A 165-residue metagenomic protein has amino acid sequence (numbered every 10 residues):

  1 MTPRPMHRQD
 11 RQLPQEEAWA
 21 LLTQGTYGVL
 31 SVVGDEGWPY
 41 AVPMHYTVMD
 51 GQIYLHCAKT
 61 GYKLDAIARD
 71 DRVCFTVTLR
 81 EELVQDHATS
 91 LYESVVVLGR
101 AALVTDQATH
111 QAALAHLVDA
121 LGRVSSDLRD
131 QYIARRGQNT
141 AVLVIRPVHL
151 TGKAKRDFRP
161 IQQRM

Functional and structural regions predicted by a protein language model:
T2-D10, R80-M165: Charged, gly/pro-rich active-site loop segments
T2-V29: Short, basic/aromatic recognition patches
Q15, T60-G61: Structural motif corresponding to alpha-helix initiation and N-cap regions
L21-L22, A66-I67, L117: A generic structural signal for nonpolar/aromatic side chains embedded in well-ordered alpha-helices
G25-K59, F75-T76: Short beta-strand segments
Y27, A41-P43, R72, Y92 (+2 more regions): Broad gene-expression machinery/nucleic-acid interaction feature
M49-G51, Y62, R80, V104: Short coil/turn motifs at secondary-structure junctions
H56, Y62-Y92: Helix-adjacent hinge/juxtasegments
